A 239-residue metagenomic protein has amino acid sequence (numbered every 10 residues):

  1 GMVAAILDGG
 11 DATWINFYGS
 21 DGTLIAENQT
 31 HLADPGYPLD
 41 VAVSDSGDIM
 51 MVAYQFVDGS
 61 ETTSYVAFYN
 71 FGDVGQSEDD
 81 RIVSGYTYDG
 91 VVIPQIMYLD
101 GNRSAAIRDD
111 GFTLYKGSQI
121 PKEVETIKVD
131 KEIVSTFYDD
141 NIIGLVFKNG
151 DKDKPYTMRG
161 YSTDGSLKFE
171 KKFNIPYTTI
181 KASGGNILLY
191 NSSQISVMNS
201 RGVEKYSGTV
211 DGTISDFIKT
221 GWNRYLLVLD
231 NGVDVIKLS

Functional and structural regions predicted by a protein language model:
G1, A33-V43, I82-G101, K128-N141 (+2 more regions): Repeated scaffold domains used in trafficking and secretory/extracellular systems, primarily beta-propellers
G1-E78: Long, acidic/polar, low-complexity amphipathic helices and coiled-coil-like
A5-D11, M51-D58, D100-G111, G144-Y156 (+2 more regions): Beta-strand C-termini and the immediately following turn/loop, strongest in propeller blades
D11-F17, D58-N70, D109-K116, K152-R159 (+2 more regions): Structural motif
D21, G72-V74, S118-I120, D164 (+2 more regions): Solvent-exposed strand-loop boundary residues in beta-sheet-rich modules
L24-H31, S77-T87, I120-V129, G165-K172 (+1 more regions): A short beta-strand motif characteristic of beta-propeller blades
R103-P176: Eukaryotic tandem repeat interaction scaffolds
T209-S239: Blade-level signature of beta-propeller repeat domains, shared across WD40, Kelch, NHL, RCC1 and BNR/Asp-box propellers
